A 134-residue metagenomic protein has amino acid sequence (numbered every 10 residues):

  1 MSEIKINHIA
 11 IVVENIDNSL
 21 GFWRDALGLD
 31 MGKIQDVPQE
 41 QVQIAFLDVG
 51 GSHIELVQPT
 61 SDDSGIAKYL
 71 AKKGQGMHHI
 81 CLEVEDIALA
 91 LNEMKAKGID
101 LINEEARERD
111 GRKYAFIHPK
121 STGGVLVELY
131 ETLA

Functional and structural regions predicted by a protein language model:
M1-L20, Q75-V84, L133: N-terminal beta-strand motif that seeds the catalytic metal site of vicinal oxygen chelate
E3-I4, I11-H53, A90-N92, A96-I99 (+2 more regions): Core segments of cupin and vicinal oxygen chelate
G32-K33, D63-K68: A short, acidic/glycine-rich surface segment
I54-E55, S121-L126: Short, charged/polar, Gly/Pro-enriched secondary-structure boundary elements
Y69, K73-K97: Mid-chain, well-packed structural core segment of small domains
